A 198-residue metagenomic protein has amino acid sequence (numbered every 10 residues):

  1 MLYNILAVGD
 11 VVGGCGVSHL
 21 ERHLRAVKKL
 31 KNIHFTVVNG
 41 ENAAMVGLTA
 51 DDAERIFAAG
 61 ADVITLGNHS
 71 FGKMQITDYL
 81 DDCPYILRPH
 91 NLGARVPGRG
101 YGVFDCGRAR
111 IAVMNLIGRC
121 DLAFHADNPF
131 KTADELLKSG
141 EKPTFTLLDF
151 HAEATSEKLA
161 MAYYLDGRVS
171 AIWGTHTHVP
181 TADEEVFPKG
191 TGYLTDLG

Functional and structural regions predicted by a protein language model:
M1-G198: Acidic, metal/ion-coordinating pockets
